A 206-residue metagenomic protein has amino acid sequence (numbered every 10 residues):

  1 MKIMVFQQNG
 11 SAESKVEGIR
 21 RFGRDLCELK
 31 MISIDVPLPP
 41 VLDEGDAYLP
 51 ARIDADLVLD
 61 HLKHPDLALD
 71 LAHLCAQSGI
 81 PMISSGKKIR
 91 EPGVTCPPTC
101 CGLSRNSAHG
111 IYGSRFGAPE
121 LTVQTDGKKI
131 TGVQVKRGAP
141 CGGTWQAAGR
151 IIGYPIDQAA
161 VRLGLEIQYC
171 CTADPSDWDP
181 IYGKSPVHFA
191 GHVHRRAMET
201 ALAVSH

Functional and structural regions predicted by a protein language model:
M1-R20: Glycine-rich adenosine-cofactor-binding loop
F6-G10, D60-H64, S85: Structural motif
E13-S14, R21-P40: NAD(P)-binding Rossmann-fold cofactor-contacting core
I34-I53: Glycine-rich, highly charged phosphate/nucleotide-binding loops
D56-L71: N-terminal glycine-rich "phosphate-gripper" loop used for MgATP/nucleotide binding and carboxylate activation
L69-A76, P81-N106: Rossmann-fold NAD(P)-binding glycine/threonine-rich loop
T95-G127: Structured beta-strand/loop patches that form or line metal/cofactor-binding pockets in enzymes
G113-E120, K129-H206: Active-site- and interface-proximal helix/loop "cap" or "latch" segments in soluble metabolic and energy-transducing
